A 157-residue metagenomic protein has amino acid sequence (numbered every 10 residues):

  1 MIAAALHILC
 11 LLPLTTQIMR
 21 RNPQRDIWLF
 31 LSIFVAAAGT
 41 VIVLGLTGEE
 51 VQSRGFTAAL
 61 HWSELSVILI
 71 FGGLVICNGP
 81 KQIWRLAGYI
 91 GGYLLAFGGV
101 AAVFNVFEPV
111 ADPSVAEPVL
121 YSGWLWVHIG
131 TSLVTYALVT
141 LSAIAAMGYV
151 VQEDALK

Functional and structural regions predicted by a protein language model:
M1-L11, T131-V139: Hydrophobic transmembrane alpha-helical segments in integral membrane proteins
L6-Q17, F34-G45, S63-I76: Central hydrophobic cores of alpha-helical transmembrane segments in multi-pass inner-membrane proteins across all
L12-L31, D154-K157: Membrane-interface helix-loop junction between the first two transmembrane segments
N22-V35, W84-G91: Membrane-interfacial loop-to-transmembrane alpha-helix junctions, especially the N-terminal start
E49-V134: Membrane-interface helix-loop-helix junctions at boundaries between adjacent transmembrane segments
V134-K157: Transmembrane alpha-helix/helix-exit interface in multi-pass inner-membrane proteins
